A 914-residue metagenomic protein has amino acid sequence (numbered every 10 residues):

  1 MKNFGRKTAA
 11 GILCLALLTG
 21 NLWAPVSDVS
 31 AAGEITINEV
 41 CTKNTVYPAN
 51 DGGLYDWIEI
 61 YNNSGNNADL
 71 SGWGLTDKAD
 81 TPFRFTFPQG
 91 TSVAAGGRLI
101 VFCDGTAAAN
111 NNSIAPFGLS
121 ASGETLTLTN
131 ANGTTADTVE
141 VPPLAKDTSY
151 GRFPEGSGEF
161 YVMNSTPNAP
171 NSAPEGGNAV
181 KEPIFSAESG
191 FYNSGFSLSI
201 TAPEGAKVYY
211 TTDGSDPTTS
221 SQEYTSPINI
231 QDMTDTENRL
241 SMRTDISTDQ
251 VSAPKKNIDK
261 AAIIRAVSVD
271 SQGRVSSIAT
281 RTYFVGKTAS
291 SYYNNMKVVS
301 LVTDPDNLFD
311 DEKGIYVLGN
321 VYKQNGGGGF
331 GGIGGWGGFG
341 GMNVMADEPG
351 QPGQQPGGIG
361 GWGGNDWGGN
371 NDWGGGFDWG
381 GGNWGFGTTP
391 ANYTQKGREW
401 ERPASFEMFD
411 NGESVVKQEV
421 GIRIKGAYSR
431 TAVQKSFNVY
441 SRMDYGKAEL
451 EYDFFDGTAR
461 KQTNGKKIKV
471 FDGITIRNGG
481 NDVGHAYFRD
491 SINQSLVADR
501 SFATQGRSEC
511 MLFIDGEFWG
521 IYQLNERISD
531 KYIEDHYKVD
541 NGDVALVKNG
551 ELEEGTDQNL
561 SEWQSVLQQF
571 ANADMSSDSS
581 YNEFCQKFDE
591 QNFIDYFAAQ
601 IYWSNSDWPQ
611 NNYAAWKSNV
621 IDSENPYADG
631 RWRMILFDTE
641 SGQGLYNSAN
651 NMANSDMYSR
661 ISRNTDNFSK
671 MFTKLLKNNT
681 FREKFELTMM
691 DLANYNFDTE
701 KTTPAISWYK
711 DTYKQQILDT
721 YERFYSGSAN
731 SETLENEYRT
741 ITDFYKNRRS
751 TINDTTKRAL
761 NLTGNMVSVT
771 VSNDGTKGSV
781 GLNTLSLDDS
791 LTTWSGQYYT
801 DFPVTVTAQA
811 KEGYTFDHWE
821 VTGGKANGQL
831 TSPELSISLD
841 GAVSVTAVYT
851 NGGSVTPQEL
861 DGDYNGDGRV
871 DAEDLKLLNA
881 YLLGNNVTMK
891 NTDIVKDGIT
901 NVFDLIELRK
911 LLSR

Functional and structural regions predicted by a protein language model:
F4-V26: Sec-dependent N-terminal signal peptides of Gram-positive bacterial secreted proteins and lipoproteins
C14, N21, T36, S92-A95 (+12 more regions): Short, compositionally stereotyped local motifs that mark structural "simplifiers"
T19, A24-S27, Q351-Q354, G358 (+2 more regions): Cellulosome-associated attachment modules in secreted, modular CAZymes
V26-F160, S220: Activation on beta-sandwich/Ig-like modules and their edge loops
Y47-P48, I476-H485, E583-C585, M671-F672 (+2 more regions): Second-shell loop/turn segments in exported
A49-D51, S71, T86, N111-I114 (+16 more regions): Short, solvent-exposed loop/turn and secondary-structure capping segments
N168-P174, N295-A346, Q355-D366, N370-W384 (+12 more regions): Middle-to-C-terminal accessory/interaction subdomains
L301, I333, N343, D378-D557: Conserved ATP-binding subdomain of kinase catalytic cores across diverse folds
